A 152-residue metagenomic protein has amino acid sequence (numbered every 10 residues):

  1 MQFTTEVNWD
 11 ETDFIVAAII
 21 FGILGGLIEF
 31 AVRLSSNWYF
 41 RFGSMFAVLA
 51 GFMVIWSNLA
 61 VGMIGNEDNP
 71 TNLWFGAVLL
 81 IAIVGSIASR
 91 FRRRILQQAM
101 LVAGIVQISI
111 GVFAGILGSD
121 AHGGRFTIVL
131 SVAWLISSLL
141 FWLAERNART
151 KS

Functional and structural regions predicted by a protein language model:
M1-T12, F30-S35: Short, hydrophobic transmembrane alpha-helix segments
W9-F21, G65-V78, G124-S131: Structural signature of hydrophobic alpha-helical transmembrane segments
G22-W38, I83-I87: Canonical alpha-helical transmembrane segments
A31-G43, F91, N147-T150: Membrane-interface helix-boundary motifs at transmembrane edges
N37-L49, N69-F75, I95-G104: Cytoplasmic-side transmembrane-helix entry/capping segments in multi-pass membrane proteins
M45-W56, A103-F113: Small-residue-rich segments of transmembrane alpha-helices in multi-pass membrane proteins, especially helix faces
I55-M63, S109-G123: Hydrophobic alpha-helical transmembrane segments in multi-pass integral membrane proteins
V84-Q98, W134-S152: Membrane-water interface at the C-terminal end of transmembrane alpha helices
